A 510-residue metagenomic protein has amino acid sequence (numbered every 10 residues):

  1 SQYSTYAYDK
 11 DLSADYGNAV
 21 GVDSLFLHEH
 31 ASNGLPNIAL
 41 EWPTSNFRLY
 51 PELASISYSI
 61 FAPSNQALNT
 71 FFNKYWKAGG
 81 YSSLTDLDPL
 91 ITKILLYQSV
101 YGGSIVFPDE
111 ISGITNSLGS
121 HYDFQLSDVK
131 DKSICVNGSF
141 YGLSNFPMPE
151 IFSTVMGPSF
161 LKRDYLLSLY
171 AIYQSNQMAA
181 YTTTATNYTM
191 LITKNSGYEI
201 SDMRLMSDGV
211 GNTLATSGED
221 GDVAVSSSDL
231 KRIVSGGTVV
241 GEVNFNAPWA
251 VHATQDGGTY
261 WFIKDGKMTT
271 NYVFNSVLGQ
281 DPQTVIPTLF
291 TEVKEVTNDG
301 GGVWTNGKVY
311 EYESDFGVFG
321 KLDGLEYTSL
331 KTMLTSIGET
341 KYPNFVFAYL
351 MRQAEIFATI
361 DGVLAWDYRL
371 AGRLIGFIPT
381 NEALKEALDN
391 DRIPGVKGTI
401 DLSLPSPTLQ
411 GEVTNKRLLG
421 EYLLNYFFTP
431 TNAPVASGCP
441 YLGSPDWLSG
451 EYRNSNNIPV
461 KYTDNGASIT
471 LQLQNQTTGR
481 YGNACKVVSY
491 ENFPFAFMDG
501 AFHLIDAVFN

Functional and structural regions predicted by a protein language model:
S1-N510: Mature, structured domains of secreted/extracytosolic soluble proteins
